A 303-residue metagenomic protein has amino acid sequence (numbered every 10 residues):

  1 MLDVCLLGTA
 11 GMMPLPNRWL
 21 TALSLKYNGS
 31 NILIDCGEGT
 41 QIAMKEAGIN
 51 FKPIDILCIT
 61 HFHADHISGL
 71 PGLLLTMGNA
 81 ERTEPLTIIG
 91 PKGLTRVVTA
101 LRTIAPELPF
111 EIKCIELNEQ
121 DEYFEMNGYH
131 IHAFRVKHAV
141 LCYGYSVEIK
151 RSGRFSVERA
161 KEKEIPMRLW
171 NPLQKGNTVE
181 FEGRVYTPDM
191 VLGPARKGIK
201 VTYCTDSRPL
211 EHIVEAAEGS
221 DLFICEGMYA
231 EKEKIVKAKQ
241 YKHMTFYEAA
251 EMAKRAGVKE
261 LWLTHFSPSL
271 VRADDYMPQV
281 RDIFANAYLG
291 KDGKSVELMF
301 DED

Functional and structural regions predicted by a protein language model:
M1-A47, P85, Y145-V147, G193-C204 (+1 more regions): Conserved beta-strand hairpin/beta-sheet module of binuclear metal-dependent hydrolase folds, prominently
C5, I89, K113-N118, H132-F134 (+1 more regions): General small-molecule cofactor/ligand-binding pocket signal
K26-N28, P53-I54, A80-P85, R255-W262: Short, surface-exposed connector motifs at secondary-structure boundaries
I34-G37, I54-F62, G90-P91, T202-S207 (+3 more regions): Active-site neighborhood of phospho(di)ester-bond hydrolases with catalytic His/Asp-centered motifs
E38-I89, K113-N118: Active-site metal-binding motif and surrounding structural segment of the metallo-beta-lactamase
G69-M77, V98-L101, V271-Q279: Metal-dependent catalytic neighborhoods of phosphoester/phosphodiester hydrolases
R96-T103, C114-E119: A gly/proline- and charged-residue-enriched helix-loop-helix capping module
N118-L263, R272-I283, M299-D303: Metal-dependent phosphodiesterase/nuclease catalytic metal-binding core
